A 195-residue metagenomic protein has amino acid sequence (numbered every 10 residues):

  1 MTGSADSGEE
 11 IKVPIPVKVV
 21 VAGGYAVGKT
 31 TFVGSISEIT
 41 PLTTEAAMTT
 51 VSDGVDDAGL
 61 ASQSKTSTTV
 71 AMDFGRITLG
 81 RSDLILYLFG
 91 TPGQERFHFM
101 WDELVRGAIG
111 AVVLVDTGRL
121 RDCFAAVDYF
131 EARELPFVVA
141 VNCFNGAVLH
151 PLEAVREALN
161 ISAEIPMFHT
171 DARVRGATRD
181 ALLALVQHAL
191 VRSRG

Functional and structural regions predicted by a protein language model:
T2-S62, T66, G75-G80, L84-Y87: Conserved G1/Walker A P-loop phosphate-binding module
V20, V138-V139, F168: A structural signal for isolated positions on well-ordered beta-strands in alpha/beta enzyme cores
T31, F99, E103, F124-A125 (+2 more regions): Generic recognition of short, well-ordered alpha-helical segments
F32, G90, D171: Residue-level signature of catalytic and energy-coupling elements of molecular machines, predominantly ATP/GTP-dependent
I36, T40-T43, E134, A189 (+1 more regions): Conserved NTP-handling cores and scaffolds of large molecular machines
T66-V112, D116-Y129: Switch II of P-loop NTPase G domains
L114-E164: Conserved C-terminal guanine-recognition region of P-loop GTPase G domains, centered on the G4
N145-G195: Canonical P-loop GTPase G-domain recognition
